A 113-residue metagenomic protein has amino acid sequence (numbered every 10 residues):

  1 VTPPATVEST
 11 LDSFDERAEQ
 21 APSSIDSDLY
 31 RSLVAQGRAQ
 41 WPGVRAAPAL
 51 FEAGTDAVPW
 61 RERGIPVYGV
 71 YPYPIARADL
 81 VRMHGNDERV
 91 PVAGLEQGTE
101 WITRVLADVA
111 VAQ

Functional and structural regions predicted by a protein language model:
V1-T103, A107-Q113: Metal-dependent amide/peptide-bond hydrolase catalytic core, centered on the "pita-bread" metallohydrolase fold
